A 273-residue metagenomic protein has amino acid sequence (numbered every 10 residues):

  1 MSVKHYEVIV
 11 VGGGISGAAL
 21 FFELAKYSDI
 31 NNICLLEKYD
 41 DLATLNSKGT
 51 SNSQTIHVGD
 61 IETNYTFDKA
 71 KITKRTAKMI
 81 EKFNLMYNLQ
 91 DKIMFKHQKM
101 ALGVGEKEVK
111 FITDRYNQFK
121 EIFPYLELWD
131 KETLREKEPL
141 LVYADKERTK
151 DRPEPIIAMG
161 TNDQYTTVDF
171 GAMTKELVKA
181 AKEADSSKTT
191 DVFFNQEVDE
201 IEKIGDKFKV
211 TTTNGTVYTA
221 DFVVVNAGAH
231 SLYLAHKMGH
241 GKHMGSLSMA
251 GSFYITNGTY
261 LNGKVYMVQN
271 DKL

Functional and structural regions predicted by a protein language model:
Y6-C34: N-terminal Rossmann-like FAD-binding beta1-loop-alpha1 element of flavoenzymes
G13, D60, A227-G228: Glycine-rich, N-terminal phosphate-binding loop of Rossmann-like dinucleotide-binding domains
A19, I201-K203, T216-L273: Flavin-dependent oxidoreductases
F22, K26, K175, K179 (+2 more regions): Short, well-ordered alpha-helices that flank and scaffold nucleotide-derived cofactor binding pockets
A25-G49: Glycine-rich FAD pyrophosphate-binding loop
S53-D145: Dinucleotide-binding Rossmann-like beta1-alpha1 core, especially the glycine-rich loop that anchors the ADP
E106-K179, E183-D185, D191, K203: Flavin (FAD/FMN) cofactor-binding and adjacent substrate-gating region of FAD-dependent oxidoreductase domains
T189-F208: A conserved short coil-to-beta-strand element within the FAD-binding core of flavoproteins
